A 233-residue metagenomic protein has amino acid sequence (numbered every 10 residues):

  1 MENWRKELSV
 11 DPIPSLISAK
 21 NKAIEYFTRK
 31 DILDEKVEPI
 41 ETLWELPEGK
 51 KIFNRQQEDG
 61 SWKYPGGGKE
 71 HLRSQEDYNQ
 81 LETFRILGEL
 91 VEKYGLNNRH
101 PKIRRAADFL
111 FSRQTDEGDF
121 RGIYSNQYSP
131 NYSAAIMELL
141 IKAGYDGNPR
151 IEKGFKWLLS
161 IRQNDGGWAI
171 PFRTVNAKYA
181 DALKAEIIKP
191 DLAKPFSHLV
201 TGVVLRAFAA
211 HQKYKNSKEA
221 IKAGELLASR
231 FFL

Functional and structural regions predicted by a protein language model:
M1-L233: Preference for long, amphipathic alpha-helical scaffolds in soluble/luminal domains and all-alpha bundles
